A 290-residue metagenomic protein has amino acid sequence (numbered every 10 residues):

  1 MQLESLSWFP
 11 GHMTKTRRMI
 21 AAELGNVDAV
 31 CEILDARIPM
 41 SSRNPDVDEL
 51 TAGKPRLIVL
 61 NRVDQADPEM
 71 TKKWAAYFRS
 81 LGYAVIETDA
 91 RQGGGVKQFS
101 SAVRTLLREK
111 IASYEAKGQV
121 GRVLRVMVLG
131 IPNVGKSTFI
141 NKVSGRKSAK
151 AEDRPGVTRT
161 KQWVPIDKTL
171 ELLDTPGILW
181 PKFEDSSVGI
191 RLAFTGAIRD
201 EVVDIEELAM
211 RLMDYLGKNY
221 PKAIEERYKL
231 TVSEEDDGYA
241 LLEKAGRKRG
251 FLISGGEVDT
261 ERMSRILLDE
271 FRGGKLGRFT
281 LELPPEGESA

Functional and structural regions predicted by a protein language model:
M1-A29, R37-D46, L50-R56, V63 (+3 more regions): Helix-rich effector regions associated with P-loop NTPase G domains
E32, I58-L60, V128: Structural beta-sheet core signal
P45-D48, K72-A75, S100-A102, N141-S144 (+1 more regions): Short, glycine/charged-enriched secondary-structure capping and boundary segments
D64-L129, S148, G250-L252, V258: Canonical P-loop GTPase G-domain recognition
A90, I140, L170-L173: Conserved active-site beta-strand-loop modules that form the wall/rim of enzyme catalytic pockets and either contain
Q98, A102, T138, R211 (+1 more regions): Alpha-helical scaffold segments in soluble metabolic enzymes
K110-Y114, N141, K147-D153, N219-I224: Short, structured loop/turn "capping" segments at alpha-beta junctions
R125-G145, A149, T175: Glycine-rich phosphate-binding P-loop
